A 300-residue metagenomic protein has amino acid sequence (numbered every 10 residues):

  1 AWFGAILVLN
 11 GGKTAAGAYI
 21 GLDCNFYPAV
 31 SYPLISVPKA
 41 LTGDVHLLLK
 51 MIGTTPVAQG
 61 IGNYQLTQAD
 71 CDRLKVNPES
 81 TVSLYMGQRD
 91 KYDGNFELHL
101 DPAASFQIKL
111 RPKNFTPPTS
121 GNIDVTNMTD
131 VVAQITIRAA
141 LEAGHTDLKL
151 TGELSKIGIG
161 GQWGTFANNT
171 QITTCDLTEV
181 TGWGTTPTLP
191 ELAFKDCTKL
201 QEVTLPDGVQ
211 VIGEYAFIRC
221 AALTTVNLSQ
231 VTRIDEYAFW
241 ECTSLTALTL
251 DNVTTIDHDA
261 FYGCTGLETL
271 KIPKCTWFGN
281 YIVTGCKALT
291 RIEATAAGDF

Functional and structural regions predicted by a protein language model:
A1, A15, C24-Y27, G121-V125 (+7 more regions): Structural signature of tandem-repeat unit edges
G4-G17, C24-N25, L34-A40, V132-A140 (+3 more regions): Short, T/G/N/S-enriched strand-turn elements that build extracellular solenoid repeat scaffolds
I6-V8, I20, V211, I218 (+2 more regions): Short hydrophobic transmembrane-like helices used for membrane targeting/insertion
V8-P117: Extracellular/surface-exposed low-complexity segments
T14, V82-Y85, Q107, N122 (+4 more regions): Serine/proline-rich low-complexity intrinsically disordered segments, especially terminal tails, linkers
G60, L66-D70, S80, R89-Y92 (+10 more regions): Intrinsic disorder/low-complexity segments enriched in polar/small residues
P112-L141: The feature captures the LRR N-terminal capping module
P190-A193, G213-A216, D235-W240, D257-Y262 (+1 more regions): Consensus positions within tandem repeat domains that build extended binding/scaffold surfaces
